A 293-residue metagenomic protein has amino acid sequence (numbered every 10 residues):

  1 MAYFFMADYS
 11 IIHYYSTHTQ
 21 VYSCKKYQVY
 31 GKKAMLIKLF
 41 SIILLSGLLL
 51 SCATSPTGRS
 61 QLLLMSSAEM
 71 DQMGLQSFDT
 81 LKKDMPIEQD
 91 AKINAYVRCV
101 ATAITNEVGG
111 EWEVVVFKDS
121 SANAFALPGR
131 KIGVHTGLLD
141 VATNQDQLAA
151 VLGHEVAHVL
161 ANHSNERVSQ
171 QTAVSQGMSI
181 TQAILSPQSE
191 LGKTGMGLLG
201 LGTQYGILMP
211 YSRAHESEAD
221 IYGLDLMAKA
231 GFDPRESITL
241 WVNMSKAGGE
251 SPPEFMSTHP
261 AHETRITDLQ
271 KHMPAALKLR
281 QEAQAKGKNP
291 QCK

Functional and structural regions predicted by a protein language model:
Y9-H18, Y22-K32: Short, positively charged and aromatic/hydrophobic N-terminal segments
C24-C52: Sec-dependent bacterial lipoprotein signal peptides
L36-F40, C52-K293: A Zn2+-metalloprotease active-site environment signal
